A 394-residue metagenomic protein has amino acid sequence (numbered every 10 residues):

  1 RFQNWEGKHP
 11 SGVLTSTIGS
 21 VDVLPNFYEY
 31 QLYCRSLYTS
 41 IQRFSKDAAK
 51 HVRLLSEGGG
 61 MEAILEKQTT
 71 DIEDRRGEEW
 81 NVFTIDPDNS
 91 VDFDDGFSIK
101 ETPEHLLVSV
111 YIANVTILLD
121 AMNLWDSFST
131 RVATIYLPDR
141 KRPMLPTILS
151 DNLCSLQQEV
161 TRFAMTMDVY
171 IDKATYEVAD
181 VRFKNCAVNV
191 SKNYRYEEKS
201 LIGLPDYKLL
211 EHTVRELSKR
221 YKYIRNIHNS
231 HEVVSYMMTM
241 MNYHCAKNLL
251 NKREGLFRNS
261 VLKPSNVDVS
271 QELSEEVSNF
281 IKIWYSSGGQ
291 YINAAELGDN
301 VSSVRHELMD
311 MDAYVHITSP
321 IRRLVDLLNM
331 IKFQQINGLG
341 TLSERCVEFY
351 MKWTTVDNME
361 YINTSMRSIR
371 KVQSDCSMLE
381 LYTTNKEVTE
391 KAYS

Functional and structural regions predicted by a protein language model:
Q3-E6, Y30, D47-S394: Electropositive polyanion-binding surfaces
W5-Y30: OB-fold/S1-family single-stranded nucleic acid-binding modules
C34-L37, T130: Conserved P-loop NTPase motor core
